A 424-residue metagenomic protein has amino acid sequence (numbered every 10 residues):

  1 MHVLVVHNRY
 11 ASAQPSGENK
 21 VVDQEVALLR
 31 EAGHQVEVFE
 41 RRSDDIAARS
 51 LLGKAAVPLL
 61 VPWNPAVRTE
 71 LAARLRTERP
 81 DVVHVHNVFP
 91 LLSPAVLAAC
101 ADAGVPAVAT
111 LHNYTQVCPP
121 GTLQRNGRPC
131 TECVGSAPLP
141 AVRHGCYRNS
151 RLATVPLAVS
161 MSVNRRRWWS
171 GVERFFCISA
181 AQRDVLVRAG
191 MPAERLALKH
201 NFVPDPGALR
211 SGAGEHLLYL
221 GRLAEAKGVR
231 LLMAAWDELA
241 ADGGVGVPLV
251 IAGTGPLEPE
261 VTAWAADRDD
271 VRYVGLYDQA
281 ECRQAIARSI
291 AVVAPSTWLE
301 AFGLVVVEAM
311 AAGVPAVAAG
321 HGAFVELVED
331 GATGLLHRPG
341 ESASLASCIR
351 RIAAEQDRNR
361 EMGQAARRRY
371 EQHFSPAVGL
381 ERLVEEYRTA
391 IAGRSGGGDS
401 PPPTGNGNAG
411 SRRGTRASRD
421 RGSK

Functional and structural regions predicted by a protein language model:
K20, E215, Y219-E238, P256-E260 (+2 more regions): A conserved mid-protein helix/loop that constitutes part of the nucleotide-sugar donor-binding site
D102, G127-R174, D184: Membrane-proximal helix-turn-helix segments that form the acceptor-binding/catalytic region of lipid-linked
A181, F202: Carbohydrate-associated surface elements
P259-A280: Nucleotide-activated donor-binding/catalytic signature segment of Leloir-type glycosyltransferases, i.e., the conserved
A287-A301, V314: Acidic donor-binding loop of glycosyltransferase active sites
P315-A318, V328: Short hydrophobic beta-strand element within catalytic cores of glycosyltransferases and related nucleotide-activated
D330-G331, L335-S342, R351-Q356: Conserved acidic donor-binding segment of nucleotide-sugar-dependent glycosyltransferases
S344, R351, R358-H373, G379-E385: A short, well-ordered alpha-helix in the C-terminal region of glycosyltransferases
